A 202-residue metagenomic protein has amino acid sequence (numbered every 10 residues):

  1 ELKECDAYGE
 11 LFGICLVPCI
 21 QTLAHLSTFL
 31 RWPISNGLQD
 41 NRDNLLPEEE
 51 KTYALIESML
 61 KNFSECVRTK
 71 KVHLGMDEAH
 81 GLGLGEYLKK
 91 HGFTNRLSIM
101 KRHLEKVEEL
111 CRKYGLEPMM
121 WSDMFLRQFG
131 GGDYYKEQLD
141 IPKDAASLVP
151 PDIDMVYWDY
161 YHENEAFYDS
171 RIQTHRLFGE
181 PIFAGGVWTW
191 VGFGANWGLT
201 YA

Functional and structural regions predicted by a protein language model:
E1-M119, A184: Feature activates predominantly on carbohydrate-active enzymes
C66-K70, G81-A202: Catalytic-core regions of glycoside hydrolase
